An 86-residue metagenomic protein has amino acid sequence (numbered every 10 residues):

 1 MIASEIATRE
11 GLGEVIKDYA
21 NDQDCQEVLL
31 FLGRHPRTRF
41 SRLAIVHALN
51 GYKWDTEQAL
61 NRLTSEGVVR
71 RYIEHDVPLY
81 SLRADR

Functional and structural regions predicted by a protein language model:
I2-E27: Short alpha-helical segments that sit at the start of domains
D18-Y19, G33-T38, S65: Short helix-capping/hinge SLiMs at alpha-helix to coil transitions
Y19-D24, R71-R86: Short, cationic-aromatic polyanion-contact patches
A20-E27, F40, W54-Q58: Short, well-structured alpha-helical interface segments that form or flank functional binding sites
V28, T38-A48: Short acidic, hydrophobic short linear motifs in intrinsically disordered regions
N50-S65: Short amphipathic alpha-helical interaction segments
